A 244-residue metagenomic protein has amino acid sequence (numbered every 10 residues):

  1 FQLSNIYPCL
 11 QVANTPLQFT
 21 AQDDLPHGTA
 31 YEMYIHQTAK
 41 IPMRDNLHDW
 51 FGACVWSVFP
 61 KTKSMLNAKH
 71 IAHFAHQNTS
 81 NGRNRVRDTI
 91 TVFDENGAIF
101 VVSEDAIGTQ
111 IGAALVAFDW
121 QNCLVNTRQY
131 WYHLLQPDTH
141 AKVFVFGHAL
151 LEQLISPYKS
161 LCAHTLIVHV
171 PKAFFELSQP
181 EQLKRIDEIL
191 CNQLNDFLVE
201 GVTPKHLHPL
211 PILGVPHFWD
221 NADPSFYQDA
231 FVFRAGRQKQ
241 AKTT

Functional and structural regions predicted by a protein language model:
F1, P42-N46, N84, A106: Residue-level detector of secondary-structure boundary/capping sites
F1-D23, R237-T244: N-terminal domain-onset segments
L3-Q11, C54-V58, L190-L198: Hydrophobic, Leu/Ile/Phe/Ala-enriched alpha-helical segments that form helix-helix packing faces
Q11-F59: Long, hydrophobic/aromatic-enriched structural stretches that serve as scaffold segments
W56, P60-S64, E95-A98: Alpha-helix capping at helix-to-loop junctions
S64-Q77: Short, glycine/acidic-rich hinge or "gate" loops at secondary-structure transitions that mediate conformational
A75-T243: A contiguous, surface-oriented mixed alpha/beta subdomain in the mid-to-C-terminal portion of proteins that forms
